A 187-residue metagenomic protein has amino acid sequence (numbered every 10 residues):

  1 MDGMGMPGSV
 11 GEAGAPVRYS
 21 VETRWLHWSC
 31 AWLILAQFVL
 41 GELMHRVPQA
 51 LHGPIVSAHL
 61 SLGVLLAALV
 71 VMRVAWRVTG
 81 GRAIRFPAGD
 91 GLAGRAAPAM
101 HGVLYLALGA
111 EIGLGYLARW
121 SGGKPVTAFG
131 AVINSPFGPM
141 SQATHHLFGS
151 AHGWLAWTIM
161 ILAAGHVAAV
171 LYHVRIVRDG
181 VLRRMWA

Functional and structural regions predicted by a protein language model:
M1-A187: Membrane-embedded alpha-helical bundles that constitute the cytochrome b-like, heme-associated redox core of multi-pass
